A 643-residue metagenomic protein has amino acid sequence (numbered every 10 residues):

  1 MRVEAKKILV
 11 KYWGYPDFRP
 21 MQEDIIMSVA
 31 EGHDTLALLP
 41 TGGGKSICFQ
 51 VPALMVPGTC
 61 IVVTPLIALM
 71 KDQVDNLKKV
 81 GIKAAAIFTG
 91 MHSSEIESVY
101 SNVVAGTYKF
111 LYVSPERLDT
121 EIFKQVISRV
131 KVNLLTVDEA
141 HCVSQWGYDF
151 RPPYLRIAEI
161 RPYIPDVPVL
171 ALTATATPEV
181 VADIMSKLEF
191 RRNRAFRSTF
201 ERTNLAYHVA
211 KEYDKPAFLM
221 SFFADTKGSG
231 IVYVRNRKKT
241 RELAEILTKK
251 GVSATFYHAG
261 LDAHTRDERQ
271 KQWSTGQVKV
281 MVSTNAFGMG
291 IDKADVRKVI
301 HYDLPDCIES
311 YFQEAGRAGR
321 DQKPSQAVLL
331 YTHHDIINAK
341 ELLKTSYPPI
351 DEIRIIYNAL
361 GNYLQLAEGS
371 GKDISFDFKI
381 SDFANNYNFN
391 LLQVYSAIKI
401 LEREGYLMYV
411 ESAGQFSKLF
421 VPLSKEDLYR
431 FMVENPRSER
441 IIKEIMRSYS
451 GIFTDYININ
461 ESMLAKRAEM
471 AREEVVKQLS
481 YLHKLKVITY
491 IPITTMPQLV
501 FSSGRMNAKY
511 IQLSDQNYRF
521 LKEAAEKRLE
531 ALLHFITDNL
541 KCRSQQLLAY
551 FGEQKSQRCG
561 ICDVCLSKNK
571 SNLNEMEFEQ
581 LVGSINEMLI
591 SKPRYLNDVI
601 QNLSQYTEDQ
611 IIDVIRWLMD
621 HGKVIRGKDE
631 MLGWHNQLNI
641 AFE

Functional and structural regions predicted by a protein language model:
V3-Y12, P16, P20, D24-S46 (+3 more regions): Helicase motor core with emphasis on the C-terminal RecA-like subdomain
V278, D295-V296, I300, L304-Q313 (+3 more regions): C-terminal accessory region of SF2 helicases/translocases
A641-F642: ASCE P-loop NTPase motor cores of helicases and related translocases
